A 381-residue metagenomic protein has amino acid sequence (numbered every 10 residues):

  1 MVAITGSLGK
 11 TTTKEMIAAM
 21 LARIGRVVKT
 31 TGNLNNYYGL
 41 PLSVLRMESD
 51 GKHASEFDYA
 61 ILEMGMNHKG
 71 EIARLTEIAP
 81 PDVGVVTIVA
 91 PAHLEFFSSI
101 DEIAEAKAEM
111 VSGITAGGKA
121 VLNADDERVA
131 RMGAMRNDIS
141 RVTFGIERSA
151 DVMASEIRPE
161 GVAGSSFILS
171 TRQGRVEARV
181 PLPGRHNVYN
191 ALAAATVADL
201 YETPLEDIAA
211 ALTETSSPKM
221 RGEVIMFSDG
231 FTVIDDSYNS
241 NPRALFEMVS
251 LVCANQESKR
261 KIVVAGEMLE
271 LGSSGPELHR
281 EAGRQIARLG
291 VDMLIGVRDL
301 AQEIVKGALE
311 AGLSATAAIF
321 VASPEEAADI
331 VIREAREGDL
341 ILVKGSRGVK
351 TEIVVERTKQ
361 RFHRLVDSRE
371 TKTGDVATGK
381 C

Functional and structural regions predicted by a protein language model:
M1-A124, A130-N137, A198, R333 (+1 more regions): Phosphate-binding loop of NTP-binding sites
E56, V83-T232, K259, R284-A287 (+3 more regions): Acidic, Mg2+-coordinating active-site environments of NTP-dependent enzymes
Y59, V83, A193, A335-K344: Short SAM/SAH-binding signature in class I
P91-F97, I234, M268-G272, V343: A short acidic, helix-capping loop that chelates divalent metal ions and anchors anionic groups
P218, S237-L313, D367-C381: Active-site beta-alpha connecting loops in nucleotide-dependent enzymes
T316-A327: Short acidic-hydrophobic, aromatic-tinged amphipathic segments that line or gate anion-handling sites
E326-E334: Short amphipathic alpha-helix with an adjacent loop that forms part of the alpha/beta core around
